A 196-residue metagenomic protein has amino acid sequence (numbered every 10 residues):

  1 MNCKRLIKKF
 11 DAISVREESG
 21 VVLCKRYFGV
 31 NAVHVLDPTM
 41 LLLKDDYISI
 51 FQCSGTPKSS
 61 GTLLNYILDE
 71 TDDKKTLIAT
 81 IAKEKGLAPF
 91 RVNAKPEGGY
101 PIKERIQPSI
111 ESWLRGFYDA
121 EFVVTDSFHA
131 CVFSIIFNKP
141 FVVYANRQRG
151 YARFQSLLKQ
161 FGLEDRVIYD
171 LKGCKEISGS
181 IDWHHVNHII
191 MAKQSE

Functional and structural regions predicted by a protein language model:
M1-E196: Active-site anion-handling motifs in enzyme catalytic cores
